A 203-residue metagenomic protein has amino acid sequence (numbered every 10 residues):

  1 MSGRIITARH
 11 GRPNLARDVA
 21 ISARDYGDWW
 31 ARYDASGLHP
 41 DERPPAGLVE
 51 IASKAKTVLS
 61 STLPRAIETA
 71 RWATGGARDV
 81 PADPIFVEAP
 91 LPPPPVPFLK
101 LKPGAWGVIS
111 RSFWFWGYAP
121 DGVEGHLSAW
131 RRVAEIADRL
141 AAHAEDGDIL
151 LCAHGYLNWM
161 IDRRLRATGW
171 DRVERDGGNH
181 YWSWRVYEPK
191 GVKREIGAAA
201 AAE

Functional and structural regions predicted by a protein language model:
M1-D83, P103-S112, Y118-V133, E188-K190: Active-site-proximal alpha-helix that buttresses catalytic centers in soluble enzyme cores
I5, A144-C152: Residue-level preference for the first positions of well-ordered beta-strands
A16-S22, P92-P97, R163-R164: Short aromatic-enriched loop/helix-cap "lid" or pocket-rim segments at secondary-structure transitions that line
A77, P97-K102, G169: Short, hinge-like loop/turn segments at secondary-structure boundaries
D79-V96: A short, structured active-site edge motif that brings together acidic residues
A129-E145: A short, acidic, amphipathic alpha-helical segment used as a generic capping/interface helix at domain edges
G155-W159: GST superfamily/GST-like fold recognition
R166-E195: Domain-level recognition of soluble alpha/beta enzyme cores, biased toward histidine phosphatases/phosphomutases
